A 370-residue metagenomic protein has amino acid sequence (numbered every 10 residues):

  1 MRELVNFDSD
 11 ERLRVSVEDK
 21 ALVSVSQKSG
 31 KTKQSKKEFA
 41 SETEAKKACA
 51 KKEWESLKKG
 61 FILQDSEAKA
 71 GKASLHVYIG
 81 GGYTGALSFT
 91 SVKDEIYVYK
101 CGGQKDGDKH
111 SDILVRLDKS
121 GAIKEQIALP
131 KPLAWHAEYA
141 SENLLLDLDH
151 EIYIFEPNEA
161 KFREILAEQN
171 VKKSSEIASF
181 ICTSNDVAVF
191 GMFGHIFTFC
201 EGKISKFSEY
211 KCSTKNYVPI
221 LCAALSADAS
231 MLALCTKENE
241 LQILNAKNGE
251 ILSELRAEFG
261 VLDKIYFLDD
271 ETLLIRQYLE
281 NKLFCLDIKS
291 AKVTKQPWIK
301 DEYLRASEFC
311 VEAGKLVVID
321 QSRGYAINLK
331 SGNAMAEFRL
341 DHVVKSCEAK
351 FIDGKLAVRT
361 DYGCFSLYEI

Functional and structural regions predicted by a protein language model:
S9-S35: Short aromatic-glycine-(Arg/Gly/Cys) micro-motifs in beta-strand/loop hairpins
K72-G82, A122-A128, K161-K173, I204-K215 (+3 more regions): A short beta-strand motif characteristic of beta-propeller blades
Y78-D112, P132-L133: Beta-strand-rich domains and repeat architectures in extracellular enzymes and scaffolds, especially beta-propellers
Y83-T90, P130-E142, V171-S184, K215-L225 (+3 more regions): Repeated scaffold domains used in trafficking and secretory/extracellular systems, primarily beta-propellers
I96, L144, V187-A188, L232 (+3 more regions): Hydrophobic beta-strand positions that form the internal "hydrophobic ladder" of WD40/Gbeta-like beta-propeller blades
Q104-S111, D147, F190-G191, C235-K237 (+2 more regions): Short, solvent-exposed loop/turn segments at conserved positions within beta-propeller repeat blades
V115, Y153, F197-T198, Q242 (+3 more regions): WD40 beta-propeller blade core
D118-G121, E156-A160, C200-K203, N245-G249 (+2 more regions): Short loop/turn segments that connect beta-strands within beta-propeller blades
